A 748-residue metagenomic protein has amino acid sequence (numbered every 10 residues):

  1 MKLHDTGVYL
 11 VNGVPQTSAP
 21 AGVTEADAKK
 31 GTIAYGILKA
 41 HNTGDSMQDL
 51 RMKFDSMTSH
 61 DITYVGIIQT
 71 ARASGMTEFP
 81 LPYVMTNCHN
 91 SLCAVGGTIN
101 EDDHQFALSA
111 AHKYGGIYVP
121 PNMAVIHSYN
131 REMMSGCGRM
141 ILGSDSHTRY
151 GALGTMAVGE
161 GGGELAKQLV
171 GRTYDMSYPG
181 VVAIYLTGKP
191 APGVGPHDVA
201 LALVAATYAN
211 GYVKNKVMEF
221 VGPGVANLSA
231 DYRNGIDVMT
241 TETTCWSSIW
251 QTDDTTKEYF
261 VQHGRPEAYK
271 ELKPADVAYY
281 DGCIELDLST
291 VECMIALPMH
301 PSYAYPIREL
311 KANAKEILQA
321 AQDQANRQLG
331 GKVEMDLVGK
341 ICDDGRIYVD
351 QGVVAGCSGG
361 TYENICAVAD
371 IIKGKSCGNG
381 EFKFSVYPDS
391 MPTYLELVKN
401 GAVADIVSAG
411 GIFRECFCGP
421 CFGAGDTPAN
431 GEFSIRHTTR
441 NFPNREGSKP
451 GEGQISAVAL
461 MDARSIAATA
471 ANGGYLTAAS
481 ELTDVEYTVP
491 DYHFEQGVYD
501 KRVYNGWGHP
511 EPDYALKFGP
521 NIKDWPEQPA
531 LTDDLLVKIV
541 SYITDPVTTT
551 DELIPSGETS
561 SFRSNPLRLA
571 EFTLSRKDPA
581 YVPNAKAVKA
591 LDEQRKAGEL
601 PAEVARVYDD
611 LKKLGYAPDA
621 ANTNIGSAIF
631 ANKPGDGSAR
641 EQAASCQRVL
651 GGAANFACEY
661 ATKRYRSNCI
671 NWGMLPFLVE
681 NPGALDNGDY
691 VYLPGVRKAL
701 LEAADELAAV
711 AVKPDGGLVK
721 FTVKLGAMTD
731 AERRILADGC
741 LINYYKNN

Functional and structural regions predicted by a protein language model:
M1-N748: Fe-S-dependent hydro-lyases/dehydratases of central metabolism
